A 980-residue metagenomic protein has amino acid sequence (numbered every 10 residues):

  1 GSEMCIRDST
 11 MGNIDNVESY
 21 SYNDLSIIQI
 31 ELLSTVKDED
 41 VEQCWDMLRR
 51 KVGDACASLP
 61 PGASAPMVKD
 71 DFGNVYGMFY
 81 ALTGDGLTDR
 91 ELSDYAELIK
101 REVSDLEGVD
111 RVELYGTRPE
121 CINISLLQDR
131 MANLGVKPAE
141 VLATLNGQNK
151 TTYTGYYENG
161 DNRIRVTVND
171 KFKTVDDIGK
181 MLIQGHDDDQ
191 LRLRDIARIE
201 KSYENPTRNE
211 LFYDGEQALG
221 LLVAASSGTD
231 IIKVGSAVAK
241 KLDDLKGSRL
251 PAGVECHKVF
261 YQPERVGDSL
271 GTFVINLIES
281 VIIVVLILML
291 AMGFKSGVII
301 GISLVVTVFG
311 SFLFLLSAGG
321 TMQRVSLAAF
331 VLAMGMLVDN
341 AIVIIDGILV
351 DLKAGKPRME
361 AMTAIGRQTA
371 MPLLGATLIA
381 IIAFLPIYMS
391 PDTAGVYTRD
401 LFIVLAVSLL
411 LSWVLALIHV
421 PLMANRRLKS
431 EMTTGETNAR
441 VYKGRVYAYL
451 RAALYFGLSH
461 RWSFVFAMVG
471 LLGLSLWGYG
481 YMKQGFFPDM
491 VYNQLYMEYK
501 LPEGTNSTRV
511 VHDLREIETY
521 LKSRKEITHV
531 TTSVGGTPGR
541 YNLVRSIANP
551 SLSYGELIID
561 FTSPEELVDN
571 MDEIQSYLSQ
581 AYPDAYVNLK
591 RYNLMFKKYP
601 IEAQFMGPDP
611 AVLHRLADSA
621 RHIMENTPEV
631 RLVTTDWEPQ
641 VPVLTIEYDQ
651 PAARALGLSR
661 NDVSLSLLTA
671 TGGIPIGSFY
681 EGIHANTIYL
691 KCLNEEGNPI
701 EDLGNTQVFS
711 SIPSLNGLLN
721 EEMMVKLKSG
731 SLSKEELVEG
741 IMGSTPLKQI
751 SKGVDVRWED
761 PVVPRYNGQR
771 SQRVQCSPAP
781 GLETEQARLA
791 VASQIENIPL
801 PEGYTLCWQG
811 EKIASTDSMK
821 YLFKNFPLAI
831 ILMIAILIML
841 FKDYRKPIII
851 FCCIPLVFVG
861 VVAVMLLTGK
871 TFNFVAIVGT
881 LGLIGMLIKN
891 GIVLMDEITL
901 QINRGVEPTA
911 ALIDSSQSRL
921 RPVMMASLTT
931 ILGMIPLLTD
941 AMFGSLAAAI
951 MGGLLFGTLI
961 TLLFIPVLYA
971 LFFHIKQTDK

Functional and structural regions predicted by a protein language model:
S2, I6-D70, D129-K150, K171 (+5 more regions): Solvent-exposed, membrane-proximal periplasmic/extracellular interface segments of envelope transport and secretion
Y20-N23, K69-Y76, Y115, K483-E503 (+2 more regions): Membrane-proximal juxtamembrane linkers immediately C-terminal to transmembrane helices
G53-G62, L316, I387-V396, V469-T505 (+1 more regions): Transmembrane helices with small-residue packing motifs
C56, E102-I282, M289, I345 (+3 more regions): Extracytoplasmic/periplasmic membrane-proximal domains and adjacent transmembrane bundles of envelope biogenesis
V259, L270, I345, V350-G375 (+3 more regions): Helix-loop junctions and hydrophobic alpha-helical segments within the transmembrane domains of large membrane
I282-V350, A835-R919, M924-F943, G952-L955 (+1 more regions): Hydrophobic transmembrane alpha-helices and their membrane-interface caps in long multi-pass transport proteins
S317, M334-I348, A370-M389, V396-T437 (+5 more regions): Transmembrane alpha-helices and their membrane-interface boundaries in multi-pass membrane transporters and channels
T369, T437-P488, A603: Signature of alpha-helical transmembrane segments and their immediate interfacial
